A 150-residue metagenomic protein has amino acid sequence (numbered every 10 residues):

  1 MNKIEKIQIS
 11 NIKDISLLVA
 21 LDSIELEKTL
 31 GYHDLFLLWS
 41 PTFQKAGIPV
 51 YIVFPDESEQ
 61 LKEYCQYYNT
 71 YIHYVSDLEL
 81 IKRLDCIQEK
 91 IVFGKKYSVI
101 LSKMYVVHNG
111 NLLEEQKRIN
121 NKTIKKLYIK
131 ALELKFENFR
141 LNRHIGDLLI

Functional and structural regions predicted by a protein language model:
M1-I150: Chalcogenol-based redox active-site neighborhoods
